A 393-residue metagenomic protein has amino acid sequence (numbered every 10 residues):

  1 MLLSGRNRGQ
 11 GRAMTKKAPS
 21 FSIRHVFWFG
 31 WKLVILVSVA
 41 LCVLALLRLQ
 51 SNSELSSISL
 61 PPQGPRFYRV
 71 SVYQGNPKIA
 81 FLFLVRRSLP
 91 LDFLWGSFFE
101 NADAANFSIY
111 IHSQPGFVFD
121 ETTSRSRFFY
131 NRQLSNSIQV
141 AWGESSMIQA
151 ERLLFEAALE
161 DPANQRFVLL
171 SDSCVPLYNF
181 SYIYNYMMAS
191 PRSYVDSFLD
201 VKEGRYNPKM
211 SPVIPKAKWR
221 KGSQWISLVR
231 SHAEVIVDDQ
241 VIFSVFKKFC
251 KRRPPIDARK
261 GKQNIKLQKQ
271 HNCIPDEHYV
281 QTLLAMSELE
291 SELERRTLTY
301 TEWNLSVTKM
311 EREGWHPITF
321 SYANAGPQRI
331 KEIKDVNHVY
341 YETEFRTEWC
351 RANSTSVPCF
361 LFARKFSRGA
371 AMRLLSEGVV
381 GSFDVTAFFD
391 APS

Functional and structural regions predicted by a protein language model:
L2-S393: ER/Golgi luminal nucleotide-sugar-dependent glycosyltransferases, focusing on the catalytic module
